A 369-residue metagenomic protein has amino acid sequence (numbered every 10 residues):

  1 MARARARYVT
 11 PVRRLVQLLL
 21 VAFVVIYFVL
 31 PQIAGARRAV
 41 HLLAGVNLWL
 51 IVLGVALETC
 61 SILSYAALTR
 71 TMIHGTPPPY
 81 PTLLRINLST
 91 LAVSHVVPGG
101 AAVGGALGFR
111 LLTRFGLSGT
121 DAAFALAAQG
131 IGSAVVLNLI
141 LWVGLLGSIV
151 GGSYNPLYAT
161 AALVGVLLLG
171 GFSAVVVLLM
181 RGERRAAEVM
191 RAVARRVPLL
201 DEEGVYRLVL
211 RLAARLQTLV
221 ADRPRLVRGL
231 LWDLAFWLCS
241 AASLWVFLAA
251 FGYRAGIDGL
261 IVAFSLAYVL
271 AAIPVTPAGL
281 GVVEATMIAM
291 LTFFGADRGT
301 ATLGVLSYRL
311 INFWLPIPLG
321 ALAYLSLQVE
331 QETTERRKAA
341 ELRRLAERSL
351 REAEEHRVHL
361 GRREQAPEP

Functional and structural regions predicted by a protein language model:
M1-H41, V93-L200, L280-P369: Transmembrane helix-loop-helix hairpins in multi-pass inner-membrane proteins
V12-V16, G45-L53, Q217-L231: Membrane-interface helix starts
R37-L42, L208-V220: A short amphipathic helical element positioned immediately N-terminal to and/or at the very start of a transmembrane
L53-S61, T90-P98, S133, W232-F236 (+1 more regions): Alpha-helical transmembrane segments of multi-pass integral membrane proteins
S64-S89, L248-A263: Membrane-embedded helical hairpins/re-entrant loop segments and their flanking transmembrane helices within multi-pass
T82-L91, D121, A128, D258-V269 (+1 more regions): Alpha-helical transmembrane segments of multi-pass membrane proteins
T90-G99, L248-F251, F264-E284: Transmembrane alpha-helix interface/packing and boundary motifs in multi-pass membrane proteins, characterized by
Q217-L266: Transmembrane helical segments that form the transport core of multi-pass membrane transport proteins
